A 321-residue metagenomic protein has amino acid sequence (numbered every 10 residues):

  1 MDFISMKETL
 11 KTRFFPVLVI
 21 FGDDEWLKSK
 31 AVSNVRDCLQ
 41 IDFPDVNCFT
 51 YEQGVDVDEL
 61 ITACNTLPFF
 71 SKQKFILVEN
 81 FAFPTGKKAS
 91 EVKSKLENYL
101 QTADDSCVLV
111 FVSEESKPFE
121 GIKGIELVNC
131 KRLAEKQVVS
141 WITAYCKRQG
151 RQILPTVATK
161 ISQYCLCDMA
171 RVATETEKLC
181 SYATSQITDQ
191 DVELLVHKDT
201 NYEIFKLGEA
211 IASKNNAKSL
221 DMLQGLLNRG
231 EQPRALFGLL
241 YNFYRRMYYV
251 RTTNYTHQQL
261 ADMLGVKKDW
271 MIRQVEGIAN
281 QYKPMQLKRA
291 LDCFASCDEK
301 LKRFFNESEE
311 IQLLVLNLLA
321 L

Functional and structural regions predicted by a protein language model:
M1-L321: Conserved beta/loop motifs at nucleotide-recognition and modification sites
